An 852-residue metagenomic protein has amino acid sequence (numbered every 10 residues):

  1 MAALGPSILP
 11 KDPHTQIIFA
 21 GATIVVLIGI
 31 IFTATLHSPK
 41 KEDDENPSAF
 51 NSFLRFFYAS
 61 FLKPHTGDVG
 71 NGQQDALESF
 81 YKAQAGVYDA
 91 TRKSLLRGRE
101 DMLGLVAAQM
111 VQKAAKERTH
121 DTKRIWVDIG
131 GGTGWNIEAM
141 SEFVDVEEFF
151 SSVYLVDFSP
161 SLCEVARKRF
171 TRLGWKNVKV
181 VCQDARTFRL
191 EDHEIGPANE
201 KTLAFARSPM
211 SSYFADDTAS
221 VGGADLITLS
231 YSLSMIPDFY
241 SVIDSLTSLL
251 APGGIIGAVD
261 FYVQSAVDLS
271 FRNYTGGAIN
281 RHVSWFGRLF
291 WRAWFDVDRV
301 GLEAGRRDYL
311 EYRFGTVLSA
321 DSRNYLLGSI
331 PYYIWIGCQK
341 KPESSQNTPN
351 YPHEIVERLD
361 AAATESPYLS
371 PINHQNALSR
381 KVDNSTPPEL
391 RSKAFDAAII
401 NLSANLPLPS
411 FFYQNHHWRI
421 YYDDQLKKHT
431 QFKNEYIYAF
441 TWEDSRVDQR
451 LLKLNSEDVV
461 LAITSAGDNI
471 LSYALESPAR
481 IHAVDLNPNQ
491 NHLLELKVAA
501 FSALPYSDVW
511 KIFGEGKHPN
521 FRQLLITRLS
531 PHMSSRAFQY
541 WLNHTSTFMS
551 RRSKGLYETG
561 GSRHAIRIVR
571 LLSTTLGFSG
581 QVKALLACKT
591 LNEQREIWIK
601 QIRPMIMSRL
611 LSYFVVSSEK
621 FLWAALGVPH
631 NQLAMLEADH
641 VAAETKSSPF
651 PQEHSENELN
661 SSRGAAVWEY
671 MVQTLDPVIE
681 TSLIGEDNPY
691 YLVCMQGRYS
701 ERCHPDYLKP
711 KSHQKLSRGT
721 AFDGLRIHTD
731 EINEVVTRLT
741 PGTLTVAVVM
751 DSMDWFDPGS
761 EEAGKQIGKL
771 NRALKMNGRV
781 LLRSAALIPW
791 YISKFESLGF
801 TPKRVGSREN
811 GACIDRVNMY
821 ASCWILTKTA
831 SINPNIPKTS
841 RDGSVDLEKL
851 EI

Functional and structural regions predicted by a protein language model:
I8-D75, Y351-F412: N-terminal auxiliary segments of SAM/dcSAM-dependent transferases
S94-R124, A139-F143, Y436-V459: Conserved alpha-helix/loop element of class I SAM-dependent methyltransferases that forms part of the SAM/SAH-binding
H120-N199, N487-D508, D639-A642, S648-P651 (+2 more regions): Class I SAM-dependent methyltransferase SAM/SAH-binding core
A215, G222-F239, T745-G759: A short SAM/SAH-binding and catalytic strip from SAM-dependent methyltransferases
Y240-P252, A763-M776: A short glycine-rich, Lys/Arg-flanked "PGG" loop and its adjoining helix->strand segment in the class I
G253-F261, N777-S784: Conserved beta-strand signature within the Rossmann-like core of class I S-adenosyl-L-methionine
V259-S329: C-terminal alpha-helical "lid/dimerization" subdomain adjacent to the S-adenosyl-L-methionine
Y312-P388, S392, A812-I852: Core SAM-dependent methyltransferase catalytic element
